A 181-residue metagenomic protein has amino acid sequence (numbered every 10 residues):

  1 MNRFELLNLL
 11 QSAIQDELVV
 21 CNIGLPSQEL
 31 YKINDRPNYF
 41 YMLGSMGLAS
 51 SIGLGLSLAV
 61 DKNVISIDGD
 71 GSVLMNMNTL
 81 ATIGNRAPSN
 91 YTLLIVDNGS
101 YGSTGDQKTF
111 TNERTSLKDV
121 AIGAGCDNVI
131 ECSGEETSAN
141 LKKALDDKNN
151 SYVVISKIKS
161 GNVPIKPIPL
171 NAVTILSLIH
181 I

Functional and structural regions predicted by a protein language model:
M1: Feature captures the catalytic ectodomains and active-site-proximal regions of enzymes that hydrolyze or transfer
F4-L6, A13, E29-I175: Thiamine diphosphate
L18-Y31: N-terminal glycine-rich anion-binding loops that anchor highly charged ligand groups
I179-I181: Conserved small/polar residues in nucleotide/adenosyl-binding loops
